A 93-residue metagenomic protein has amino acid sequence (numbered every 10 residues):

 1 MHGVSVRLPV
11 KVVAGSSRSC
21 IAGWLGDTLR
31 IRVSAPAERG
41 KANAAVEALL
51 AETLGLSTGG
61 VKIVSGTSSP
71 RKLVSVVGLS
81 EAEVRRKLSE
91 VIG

Functional and structural regions predicted by a protein language model:
M1-A48, T53-T58, K62-S68, K72-G93: Contiguous, often N-terminal, cationic amphipathic patches that form binding interfaces
